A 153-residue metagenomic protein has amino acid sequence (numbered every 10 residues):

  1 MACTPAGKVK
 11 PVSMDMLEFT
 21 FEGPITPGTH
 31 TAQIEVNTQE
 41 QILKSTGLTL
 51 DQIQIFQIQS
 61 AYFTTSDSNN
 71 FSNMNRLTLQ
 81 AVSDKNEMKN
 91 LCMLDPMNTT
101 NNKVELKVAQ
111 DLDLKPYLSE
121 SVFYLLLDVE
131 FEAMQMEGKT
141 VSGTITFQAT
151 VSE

Functional and structural regions predicted by a protein language model:
M1-A2: C-terminal motif of bacterial Sec signal peptides marking the signal peptidase cleavage site
K8-E18: Short, low-complexity, disordered segments immediately C-terminal to signal peptides in bacterial exported proteins
G23-Q59: Post-signal-peptide N-terminal segment of Sec-exported extracytoplasmic proteins
Q54-S68, G143-I145: A short beta-strand element within beta-rich, extracytoplasmic domains of secreted/secretory-pathway proteins
F63-N73, A133-E137: Extended, low-complexity, turn-rich repeat/linker tracts enriched in Gly/Pro/Ser/Thr and Asp/Glu that occur
F71-N86, N90: Short, surface-exposed beta-strand/strand-loop-strand elements in extracellular ectodomains
D95-K103: Short proline/glycine- and polar residue-rich coil/turn motifs
K103-T144, Q148: Cysteine-clustered segments with highest specificity for TGF-beta superfamily mature ligands
